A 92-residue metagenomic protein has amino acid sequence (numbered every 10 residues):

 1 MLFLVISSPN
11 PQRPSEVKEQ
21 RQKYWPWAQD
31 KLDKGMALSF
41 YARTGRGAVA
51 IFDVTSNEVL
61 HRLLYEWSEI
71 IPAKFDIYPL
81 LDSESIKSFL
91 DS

Functional and structural regions predicted by a protein language model:
M1-S92: Conserved, structured core segments of small domains
